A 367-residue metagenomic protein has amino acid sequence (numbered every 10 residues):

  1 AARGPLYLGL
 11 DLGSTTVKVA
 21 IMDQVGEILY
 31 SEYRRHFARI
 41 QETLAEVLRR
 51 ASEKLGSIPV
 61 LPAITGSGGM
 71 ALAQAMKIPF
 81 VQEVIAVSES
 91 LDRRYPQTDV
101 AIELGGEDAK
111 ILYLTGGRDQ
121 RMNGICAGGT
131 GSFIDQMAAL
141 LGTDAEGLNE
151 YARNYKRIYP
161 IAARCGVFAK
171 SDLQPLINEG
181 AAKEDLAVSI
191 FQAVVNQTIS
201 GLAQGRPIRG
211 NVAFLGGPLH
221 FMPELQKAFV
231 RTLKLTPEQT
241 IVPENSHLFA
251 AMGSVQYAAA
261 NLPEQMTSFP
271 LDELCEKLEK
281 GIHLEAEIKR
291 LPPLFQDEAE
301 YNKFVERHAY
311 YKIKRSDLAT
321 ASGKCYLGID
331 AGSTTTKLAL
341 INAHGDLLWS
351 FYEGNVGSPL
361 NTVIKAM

Functional and structural regions predicted by a protein language model:
A1-A2, K110, Y257-S322: Acidic, glycine/GT-rich loop-and beta-edge segments that sit at the periphery of enzyme/chaperone cores
A1-R3, G68-D119, I199, A203-Q204 (+3 more regions): Conserved phosphate-binding catalytic cores of ATP/NTP-utilizing and phosphoryl-transfer enzymes
L10-R50, D119-Q120, G124, I329-A366: Short glycine-rich, Thr/Ser-proximal phosphate-binding strand/loop in the N-terminal lobe of ATP-dependent enzymes
Q24, Y33-H36, A51-I85, L112-R121 (+1 more regions): Short beta-strand-loop/turn "lid" adjacent to the catalytic site in phosphate-handling enzymes
H36-Q41, G116-R157, H247, Q256-A260 (+1 more regions): Glycine-rich phosphate-binding loop plus the immediately following alpha-helix
G68, A203-T232, P243-H247: Glycine-rich phosphate-binding loops at beta-strand->alpha-helix junctions
F80-V84, V230-M252: Conserved phosphate-binding/catalytic loops in two-lobed NTP-binding clefts
S171-S200: Adenine-nucleotide phosphate-binding core of ATP-dependent small-molecule kinases
